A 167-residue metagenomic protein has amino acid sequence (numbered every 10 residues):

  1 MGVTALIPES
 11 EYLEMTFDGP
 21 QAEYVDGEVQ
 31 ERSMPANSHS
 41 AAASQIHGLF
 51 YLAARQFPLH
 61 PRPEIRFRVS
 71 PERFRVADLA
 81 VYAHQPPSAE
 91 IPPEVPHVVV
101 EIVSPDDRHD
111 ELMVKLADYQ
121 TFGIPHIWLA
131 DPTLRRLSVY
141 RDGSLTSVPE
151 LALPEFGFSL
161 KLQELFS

Functional and structural regions predicted by a protein language model:
M1-S167: Gly/Pro/Ser/Thr-rich low-complexity, intrinsically disordered segments predominantly at protein N-termini
